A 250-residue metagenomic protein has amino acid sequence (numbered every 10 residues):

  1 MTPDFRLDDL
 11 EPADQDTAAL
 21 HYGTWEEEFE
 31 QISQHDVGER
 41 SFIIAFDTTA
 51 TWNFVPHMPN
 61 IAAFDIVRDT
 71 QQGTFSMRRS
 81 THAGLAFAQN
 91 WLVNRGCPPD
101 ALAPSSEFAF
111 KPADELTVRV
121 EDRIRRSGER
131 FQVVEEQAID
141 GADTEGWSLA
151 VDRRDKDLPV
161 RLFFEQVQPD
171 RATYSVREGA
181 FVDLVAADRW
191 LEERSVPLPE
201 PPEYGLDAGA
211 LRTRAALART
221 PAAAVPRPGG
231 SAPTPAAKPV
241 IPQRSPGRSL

Functional and structural regions predicted by a protein language model:
M1-F42, V93-W147, A208-L211: Negatively charged, low-complexity tracts enriched in Asp/Glu with abundant Ser/Thr
T2-L7, G73-S76, F108, A172-V176: Charged, low-complexity surface segments at secondary-structure and domain boundaries
E30-T49, V134-D143, W147-D183: N-terminal accessory interaction module
T48-F75, L149-S175, R194-V196, Y204 (+1 more regions): Short aromatic-glycine-(Arg/Gly/Cys) micro-motifs in beta-strand/loop hairpins
T49-D122: Internal, hydrophobic cores of structured domains that mediate oligomerization or house catalytic pockets within large
M77-R78, P104-S105, S175-G179, P202-D207: Short, tandemly repeated low-complexity microdomains enriched for cysteine and small residues
A83-G96, D170-R171, A180-L198: A short, charged, amphipathic alpha-helix used as a generic interaction element across diverse proteins
G179-L250: Long, compositionally biased intrinsically disordered terminal regions
